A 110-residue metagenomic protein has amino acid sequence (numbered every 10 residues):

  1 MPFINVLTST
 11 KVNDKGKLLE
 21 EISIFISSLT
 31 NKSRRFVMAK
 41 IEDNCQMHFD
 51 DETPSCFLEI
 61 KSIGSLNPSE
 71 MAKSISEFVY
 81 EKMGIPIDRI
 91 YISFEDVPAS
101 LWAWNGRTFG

Functional and structural regions predicted by a protein language model:
M1-G110: Interaction-mediating elements
